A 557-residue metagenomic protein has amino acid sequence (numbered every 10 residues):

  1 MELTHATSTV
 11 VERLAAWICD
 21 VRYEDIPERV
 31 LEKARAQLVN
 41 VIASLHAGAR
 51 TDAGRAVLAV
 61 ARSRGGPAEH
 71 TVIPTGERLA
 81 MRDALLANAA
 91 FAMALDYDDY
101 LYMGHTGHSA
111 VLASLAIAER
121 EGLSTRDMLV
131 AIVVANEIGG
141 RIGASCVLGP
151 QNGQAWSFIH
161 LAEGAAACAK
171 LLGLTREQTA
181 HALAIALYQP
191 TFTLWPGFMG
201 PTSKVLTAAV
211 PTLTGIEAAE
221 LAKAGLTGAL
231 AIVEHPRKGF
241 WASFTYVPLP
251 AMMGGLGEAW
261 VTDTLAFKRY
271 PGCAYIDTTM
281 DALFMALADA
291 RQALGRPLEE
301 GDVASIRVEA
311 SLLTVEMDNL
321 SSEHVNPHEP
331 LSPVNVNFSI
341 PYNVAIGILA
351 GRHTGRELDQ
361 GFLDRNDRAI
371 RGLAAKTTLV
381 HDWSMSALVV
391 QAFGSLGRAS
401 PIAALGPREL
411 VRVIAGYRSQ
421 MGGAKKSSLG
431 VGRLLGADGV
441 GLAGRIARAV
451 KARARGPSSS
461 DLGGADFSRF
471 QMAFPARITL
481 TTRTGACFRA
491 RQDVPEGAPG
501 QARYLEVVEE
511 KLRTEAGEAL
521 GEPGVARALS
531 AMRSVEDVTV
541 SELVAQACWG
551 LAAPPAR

Functional and structural regions predicted by a protein language model:
M1-G104, S203-L213, E220-R557: Terminal-appendage/accessory-domain detector
A47-G48, S114-E121, A165-L171, A218-A222 (+2 more regions): Well-ordered alpha-helical scaffold segments within catalytic/enzyme domains
N88-I142: Hydrophobic alpha-helical hairpins/lids featuring a short glycine-rich hinge
Y102-G107, G153-F158, G272: Short helix-coil transition sites and intra-membrane helix breaks within transmembrane domains of multi-pass
H108-A116, E137, I159, E163-A167 (+3 more regions): Short amphipathic alpha-helical face segments that pack within enzyme cores and frequently flank/anchor catalytic
A118-E217, A231-F240: Glycine-rich, mobile lid/loop segments that gate access to catalytic sites or pores
